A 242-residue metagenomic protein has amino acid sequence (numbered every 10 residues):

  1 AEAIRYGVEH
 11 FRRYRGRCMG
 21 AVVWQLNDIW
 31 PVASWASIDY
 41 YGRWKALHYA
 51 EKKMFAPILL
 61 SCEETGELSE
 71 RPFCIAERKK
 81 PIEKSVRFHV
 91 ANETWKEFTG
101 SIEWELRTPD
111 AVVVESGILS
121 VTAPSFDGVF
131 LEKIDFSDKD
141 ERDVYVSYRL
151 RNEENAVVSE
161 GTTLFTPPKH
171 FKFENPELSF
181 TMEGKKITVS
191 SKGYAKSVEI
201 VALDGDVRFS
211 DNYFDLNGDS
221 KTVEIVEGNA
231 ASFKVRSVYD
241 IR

Functional and structural regions predicted by a protein language model:
A1-D211, L216-T222, S232: Carbohydrate-binding surfaces of carbohydrate-active enzymes
R151-E153, G228, V238-D240: Beta-strand-rich extracellular modules
F165-T166, S237-R242: Glycine/proline-rich low-complexity spacer/linker segments in large multi-domain proteins
V223-E227: Short hydrophobic alpha-helical segments that form membrane-spanning helices or hydrophobic packing faces of helical
